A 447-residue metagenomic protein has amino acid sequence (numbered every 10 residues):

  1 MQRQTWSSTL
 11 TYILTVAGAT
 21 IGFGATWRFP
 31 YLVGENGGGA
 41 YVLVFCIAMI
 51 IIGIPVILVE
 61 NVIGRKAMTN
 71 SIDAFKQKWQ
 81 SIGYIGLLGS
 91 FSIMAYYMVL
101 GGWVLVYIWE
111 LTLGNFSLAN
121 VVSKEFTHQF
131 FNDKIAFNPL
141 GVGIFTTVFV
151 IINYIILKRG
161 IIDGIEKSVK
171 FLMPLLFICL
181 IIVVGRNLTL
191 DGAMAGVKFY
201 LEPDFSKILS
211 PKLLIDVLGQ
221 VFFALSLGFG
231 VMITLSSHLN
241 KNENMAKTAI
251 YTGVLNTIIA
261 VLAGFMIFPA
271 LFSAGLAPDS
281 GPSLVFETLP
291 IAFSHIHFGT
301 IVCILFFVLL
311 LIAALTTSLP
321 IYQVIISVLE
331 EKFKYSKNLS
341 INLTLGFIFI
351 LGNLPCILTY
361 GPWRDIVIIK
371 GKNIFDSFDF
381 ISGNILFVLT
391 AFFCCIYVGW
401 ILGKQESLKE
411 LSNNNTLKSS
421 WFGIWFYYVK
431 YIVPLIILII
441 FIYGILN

Functional and structural regions predicted by a protein language model:
M1-W27, V56-N61, R65-F75, S81-Y84 (+2 more regions): Membrane-interface "cap" regions at the ends of multi-pass membrane proteins
Q2-S8, E166, K170-L315, L339-S340: Membrane-embedded translocation segments of transport machinery
R3, G102-K134, H238-N242, K247 (+4 more regions): Helix-loop-helix connectors at the membrane interface of multi-pass transporters/channels
R3-Q4, Y31-G37, K66-I85, L100-I162 (+5 more regions): Inter-helical loop and helix-membrane interface segments of multi-pass membrane transporters/permeases
Q4, V33-V59, G141-V142, L386-V388: Extracellular loop-to-transmembrane helix junctions
T11-C46, I233-S236, K247-I250, V254-L255: Transmembrane helix-boundary motif of multi-pass solute transporters/channels
T11-I13, A19, G143-I144, L255-V261 (+4 more regions): Loop-to-transmembrane helix boundary motifs in multi-pass membrane proteins
I368-I396, K418-N447: A generic transmembrane alpha-helix motif of multi-pass inner-membrane proteins
